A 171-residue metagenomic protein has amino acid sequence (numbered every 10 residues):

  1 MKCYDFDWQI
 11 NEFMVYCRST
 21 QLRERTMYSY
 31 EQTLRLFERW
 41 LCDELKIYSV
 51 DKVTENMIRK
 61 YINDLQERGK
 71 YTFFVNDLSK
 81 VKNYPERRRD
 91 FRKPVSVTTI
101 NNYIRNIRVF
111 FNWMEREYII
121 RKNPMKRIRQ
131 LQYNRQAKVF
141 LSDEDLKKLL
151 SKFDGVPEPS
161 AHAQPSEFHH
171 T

Functional and structural regions predicted by a protein language model:
M1-D7: A detector for short, charged/polar N-terminal pre-domain segments
W8-Y28, L34-A137, S151-K152: N-terminal core-binding DNA-recognition domain of tyrosine recombinases/integrases
R108, P159-T171: Short pre-functional
